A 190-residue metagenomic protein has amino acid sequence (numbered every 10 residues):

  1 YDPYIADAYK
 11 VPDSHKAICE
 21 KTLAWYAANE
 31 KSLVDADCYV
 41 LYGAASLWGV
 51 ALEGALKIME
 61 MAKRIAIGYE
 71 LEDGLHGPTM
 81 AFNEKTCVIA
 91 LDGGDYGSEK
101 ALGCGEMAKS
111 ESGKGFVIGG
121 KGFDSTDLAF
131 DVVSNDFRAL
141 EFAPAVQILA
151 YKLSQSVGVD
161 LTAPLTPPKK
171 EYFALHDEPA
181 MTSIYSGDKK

Functional and structural regions predicted by a protein language model:
Y1-K190: A SIS-like phosphosugar-recognition module
